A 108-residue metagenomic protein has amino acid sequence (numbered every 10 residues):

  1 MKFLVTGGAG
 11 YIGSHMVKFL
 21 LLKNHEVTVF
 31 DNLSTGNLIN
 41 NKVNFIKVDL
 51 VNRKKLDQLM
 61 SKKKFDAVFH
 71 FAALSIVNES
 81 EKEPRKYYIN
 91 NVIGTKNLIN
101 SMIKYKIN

Functional and structural regions predicted by a protein language model:
M1-N108: N-terminal Rossmann-like NAD(P)+-binding domain of SDR-like oxidoreductases, especially those catalyzing
